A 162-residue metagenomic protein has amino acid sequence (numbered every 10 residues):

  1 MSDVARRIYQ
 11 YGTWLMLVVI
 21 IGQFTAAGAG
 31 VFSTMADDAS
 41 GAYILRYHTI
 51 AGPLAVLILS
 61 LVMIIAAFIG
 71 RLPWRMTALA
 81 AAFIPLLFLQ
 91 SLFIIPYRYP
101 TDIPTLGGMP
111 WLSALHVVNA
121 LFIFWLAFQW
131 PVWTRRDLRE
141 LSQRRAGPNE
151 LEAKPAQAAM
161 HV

Functional and structural regions predicted by a protein language model:
M1-V162: Polytopic transmembrane helical bundles with strong interfacial aromatic enrichment
